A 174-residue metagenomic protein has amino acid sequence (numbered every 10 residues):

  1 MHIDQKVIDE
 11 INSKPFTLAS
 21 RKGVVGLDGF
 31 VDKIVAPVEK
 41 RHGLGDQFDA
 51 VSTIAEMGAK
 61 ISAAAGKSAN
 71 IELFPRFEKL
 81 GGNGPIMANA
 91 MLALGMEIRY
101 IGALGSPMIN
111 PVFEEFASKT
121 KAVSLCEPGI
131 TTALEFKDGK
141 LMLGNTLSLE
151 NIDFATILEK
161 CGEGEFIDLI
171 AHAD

Functional and structural regions predicted by a protein language model:
M1-R99, M108-P111, T131-A133, L143 (+1 more regions): Glycine-rich phosphate/adenosyl-contacting loop at the front of the ribokinase-like
K14-A19, F166-D174: Glycine-rich phosphate/diphosphate-binding loops that line cofactor/substrate pockets in enzymes
G82, E115-K119, P128: Short acidic (Asp/Glu) patches
G95, F116-A117, D138: Glycine-centered loop/turn motif at secondary-structure junctions
G105-P107, F166: Charged interaction/catalytic cores of defense and host-pathogen modules
P107-V123: Active-site-proximal loop->helix
V123-H172: Conserved phosphate-binding/catalytic loop of the ribokinase/pfkB sugar-kinase fold
